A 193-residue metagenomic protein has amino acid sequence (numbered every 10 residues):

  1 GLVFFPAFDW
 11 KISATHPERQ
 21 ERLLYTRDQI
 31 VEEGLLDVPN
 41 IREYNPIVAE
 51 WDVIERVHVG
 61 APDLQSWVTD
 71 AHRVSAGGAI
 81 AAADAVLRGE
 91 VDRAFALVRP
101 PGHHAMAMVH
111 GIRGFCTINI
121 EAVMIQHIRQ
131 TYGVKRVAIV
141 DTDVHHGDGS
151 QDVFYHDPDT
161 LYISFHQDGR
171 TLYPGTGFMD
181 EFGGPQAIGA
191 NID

Functional and structural regions predicted by a protein language model:
G1-D193: HDAC/HDAC-like amidohydrolase catalytic core signature
